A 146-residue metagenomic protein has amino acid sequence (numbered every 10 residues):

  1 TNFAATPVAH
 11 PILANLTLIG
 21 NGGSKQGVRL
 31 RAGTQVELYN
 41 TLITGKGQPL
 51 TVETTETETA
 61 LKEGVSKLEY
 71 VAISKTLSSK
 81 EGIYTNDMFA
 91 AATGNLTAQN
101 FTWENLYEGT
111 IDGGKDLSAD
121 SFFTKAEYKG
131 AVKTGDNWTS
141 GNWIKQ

Functional and structural regions predicted by a protein language model:
T1-Q146: Extracellular beta-rich repeat passengers
